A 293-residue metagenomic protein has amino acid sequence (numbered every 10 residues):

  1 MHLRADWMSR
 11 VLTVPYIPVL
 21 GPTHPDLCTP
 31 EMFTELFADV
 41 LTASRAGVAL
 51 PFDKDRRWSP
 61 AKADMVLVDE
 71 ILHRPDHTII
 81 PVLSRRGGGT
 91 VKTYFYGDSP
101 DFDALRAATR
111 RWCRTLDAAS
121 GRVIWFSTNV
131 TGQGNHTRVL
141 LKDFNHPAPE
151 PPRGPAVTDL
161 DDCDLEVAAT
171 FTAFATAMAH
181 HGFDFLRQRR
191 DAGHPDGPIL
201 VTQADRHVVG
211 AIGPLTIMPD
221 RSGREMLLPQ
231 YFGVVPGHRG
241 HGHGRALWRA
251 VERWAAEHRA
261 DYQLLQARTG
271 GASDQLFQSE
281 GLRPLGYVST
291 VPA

Functional and structural regions predicted by a protein language model:
M1-D53, A148-F185: Short amphipathic alpha-helix that is part of the acyltransferase structural core
M1-Y16, I79, R85-A156, S289-A293: Acyl-donor-binding surface of acyltransferase catalytic domains
R56-S84, G197-I212: Conserved beta-hairpin
L83-G87, H181-V234: A conserved beta-strand-loop-helix scaffold within acyl/acetyltransferase catalytic domains
Y96-G97, V235, R239, R268: Residue-level recognition of the GNAT/N-acetyltransferase active site
F102-R114, V234, G240-R253, E257 (+1 more regions): Conserved acetyl-CoA-binding loop-helix of GNAT-fold acetyltransferases
L116-T128, A255-R268: Conserved GNAT acetyl-CoA-binding A-motif
G271-S273: Short glycine/proline-centered loop/turn elements that form peptide/ligand docking sites
